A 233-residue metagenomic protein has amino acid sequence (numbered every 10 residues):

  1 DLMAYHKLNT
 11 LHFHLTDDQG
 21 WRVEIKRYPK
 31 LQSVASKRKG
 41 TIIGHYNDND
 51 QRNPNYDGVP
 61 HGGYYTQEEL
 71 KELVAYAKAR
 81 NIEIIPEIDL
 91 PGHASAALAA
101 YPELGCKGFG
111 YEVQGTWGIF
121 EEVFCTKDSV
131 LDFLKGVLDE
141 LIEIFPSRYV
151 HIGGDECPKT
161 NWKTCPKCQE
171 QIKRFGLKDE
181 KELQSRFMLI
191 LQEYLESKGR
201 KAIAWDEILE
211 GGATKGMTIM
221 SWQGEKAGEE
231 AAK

Functional and structural regions predicted by a protein language model:
D1-D18: A conserved hydrophobic secondary-structure block that centers on an alpha-helix together with its immediately flanking
M3, I84, I152, L195 (+1 more regions): Conserved, mostly hydrophobic/aromatic
A4, I142-E143, E196, A232: Non-catalytic positions within long, well-ordered alpha-helices that form the structural scaffold/packing of enzyme
H6-L11, L70-P91, S95, E122-G153: An active-site-proximal structural segment forming one wall of the substrate-binding cleft that immediately precedes
H12, P86, V150-H151, A202-A204 (+1 more regions): Structural recognition of the beta-strand scaffold that forms the well-ordered cores of secreted hydrolase catalytic
T16-G20, D89-H93, D155-C157, E207-L209 (+1 more regions): Active-site beta-loop-alpha junctions enriched in small/polar residues
Q19-A79, A94-D132, T160-S185: Aromatic- and acidic-residue-enriched carbohydrate-binding clefts of CAZyme catalytic domains
K167-K233: Catalytic-core regions of glycoside hydrolase
